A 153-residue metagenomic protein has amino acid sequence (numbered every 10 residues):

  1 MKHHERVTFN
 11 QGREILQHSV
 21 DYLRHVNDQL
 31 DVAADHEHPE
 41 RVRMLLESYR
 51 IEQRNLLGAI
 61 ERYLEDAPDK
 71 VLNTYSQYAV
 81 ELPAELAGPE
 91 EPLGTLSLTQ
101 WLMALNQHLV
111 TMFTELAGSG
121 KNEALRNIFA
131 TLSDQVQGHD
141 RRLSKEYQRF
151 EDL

Functional and structural regions predicted by a protein language model:
K2-Q11, G88-G94: Short, charged, low-complexity loops and linkers
H4-L16, Q29, E40-M44: A cross-kingdom feature marking solvent-exposed beta-strand/loop segments within repeated, beta-rich binding/scaffold
I15-A33, L82-E123: Acidic/histidine-rich alpha-helical segments that form the ligand environment of transition-metal centers
L16-L30, L46-L64, L105-L109, L132-L143: Alpha-helical transition-metal enzyme core signature, strongest for iron centers
A33-E37, A67: Small/aliphatic-rich secondary-structure junction motif
E52, E61-V71, Y75, K145 (+1 more regions): J-domain (Hsp40/DnaJ) module recognition
R62-L96: Carboxylate-rich helix-loop segments that flank metal/cofactor sites and access channels in metalloenzymes
L109-L153: Preference for long, well-ordered alpha-helical segments
